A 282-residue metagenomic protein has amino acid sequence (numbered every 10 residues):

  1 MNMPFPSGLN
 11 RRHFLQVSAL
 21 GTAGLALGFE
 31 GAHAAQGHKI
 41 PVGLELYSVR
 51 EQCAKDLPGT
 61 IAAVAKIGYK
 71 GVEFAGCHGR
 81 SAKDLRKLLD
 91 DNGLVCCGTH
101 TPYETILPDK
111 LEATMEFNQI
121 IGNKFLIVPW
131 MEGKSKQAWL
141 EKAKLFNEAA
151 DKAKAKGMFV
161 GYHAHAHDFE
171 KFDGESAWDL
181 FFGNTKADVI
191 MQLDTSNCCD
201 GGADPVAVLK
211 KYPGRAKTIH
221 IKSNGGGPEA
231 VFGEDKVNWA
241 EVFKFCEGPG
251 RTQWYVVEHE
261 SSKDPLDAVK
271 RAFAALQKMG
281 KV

Functional and structural regions predicted by a protein language model:
M1-L9: N-terminal secretory signal peptides
N10-L27: N-terminal export leaders
A19, G71, H78, V95-C97 (+3 more regions): Active-site acidic/histidine proton-transfer and metal-coordination neighborhood in alpha/beta enzyme cores
F29-A54, A62-A63: C-terminal segment of N-terminal export signals and the immediately downstream linker at the start of the mature
G37, I61-K66, R80-C96, K110-G122 (+4 more regions): Acidic (Asp/Glu)-rich catalytic clusters
L44, V64, V72, L89 (+7 more regions): Conserved, mostly hydrophobic/aromatic
C53, I61-A62, F169-E175, D179 (+2 more regions): Gly/Pro-rich active-site loop or hairpin
A268-K281: C-terminal helical cap(s) of enzyme catalytic domains, especially alpha/beta-barrels
